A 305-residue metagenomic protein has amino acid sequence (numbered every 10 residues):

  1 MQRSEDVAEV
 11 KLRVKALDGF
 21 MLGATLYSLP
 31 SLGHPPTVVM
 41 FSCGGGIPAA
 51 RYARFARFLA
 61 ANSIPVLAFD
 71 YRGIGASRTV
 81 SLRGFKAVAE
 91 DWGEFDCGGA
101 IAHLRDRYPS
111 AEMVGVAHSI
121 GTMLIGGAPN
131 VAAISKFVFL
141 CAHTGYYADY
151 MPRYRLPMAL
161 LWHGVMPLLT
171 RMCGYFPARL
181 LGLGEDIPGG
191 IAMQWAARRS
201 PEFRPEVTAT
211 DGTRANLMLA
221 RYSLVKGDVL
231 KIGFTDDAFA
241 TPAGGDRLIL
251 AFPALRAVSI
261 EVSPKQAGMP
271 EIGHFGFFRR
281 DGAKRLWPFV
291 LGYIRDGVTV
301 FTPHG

Functional and structural regions predicted by a protein language model:
M1-P30: N-terminal cap/lid segment of alpha/beta-hydrolase-fold proteins
P36, F41-I47: Active-site glycine-rich loops that stabilize anionic/oxyanionic intermediates across multiple enzyme folds
A49-S81: Conserved alpha/beta-hydrolase
K86-R107: Alpha/beta-hydrolase active-site loop
V116-F203: Alpha/beta-hydrolase-fold enzymes
V225, K231-G233: Short beta-strand/loop motif that positions the catalytic acidic residue of the alpha/beta-hydrolase fold
G227, A240-A251: Short alpha-helix in the alpha/beta-hydrolase fold that links the catalytic acid
V258-G305: Catalytic active-site module of serine/aspartate enzymes centered on a nucleophile-bearing elbow/loop
